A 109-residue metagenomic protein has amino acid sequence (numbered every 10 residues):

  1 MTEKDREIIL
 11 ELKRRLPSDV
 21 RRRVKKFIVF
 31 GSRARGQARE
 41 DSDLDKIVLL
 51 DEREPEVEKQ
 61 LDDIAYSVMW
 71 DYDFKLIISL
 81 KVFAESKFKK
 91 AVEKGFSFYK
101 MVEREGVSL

Functional and structural regions predicted by a protein language model:
M1-K25, R35-A38, L50-L109: Catalytic core of pol beta-like nucleotidyltransferases
S32: Conserved H-loop
S42-V48: Short beta-strand->loop micro-motif that forms the acidic, two-metal-ion catalytic signature in nucleotide-processing
